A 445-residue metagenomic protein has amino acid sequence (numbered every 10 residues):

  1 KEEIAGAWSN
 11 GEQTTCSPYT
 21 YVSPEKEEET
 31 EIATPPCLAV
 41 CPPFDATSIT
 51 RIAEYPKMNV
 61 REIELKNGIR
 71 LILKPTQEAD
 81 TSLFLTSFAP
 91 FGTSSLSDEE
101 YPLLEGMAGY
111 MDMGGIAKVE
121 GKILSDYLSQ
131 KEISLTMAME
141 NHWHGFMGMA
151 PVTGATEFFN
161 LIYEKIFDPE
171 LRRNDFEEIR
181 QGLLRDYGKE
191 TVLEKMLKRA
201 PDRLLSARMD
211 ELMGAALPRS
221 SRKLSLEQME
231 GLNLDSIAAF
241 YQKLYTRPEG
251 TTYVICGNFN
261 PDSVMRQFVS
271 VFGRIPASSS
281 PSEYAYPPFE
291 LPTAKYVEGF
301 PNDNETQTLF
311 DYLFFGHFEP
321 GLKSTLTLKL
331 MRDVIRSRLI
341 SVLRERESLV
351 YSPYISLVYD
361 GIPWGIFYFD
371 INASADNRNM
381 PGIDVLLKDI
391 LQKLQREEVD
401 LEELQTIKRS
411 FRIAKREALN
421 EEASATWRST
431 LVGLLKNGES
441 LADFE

Functional and structural regions predicted by a protein language model:
K1, P18, I72-K74, A79-D168 (+5 more regions): M16 family metallopeptidases and their MPP-like homologs
K1-F91, S95, A239, T252-V254 (+4 more regions): Proteolytic maturation boundary segments
M229-N233, I237: Alpha-helical scaffold elements lining the catalytic groove of polysaccharide deacetylases
L244-T246: Edge/loop elements at the starts and ends of beta-strands within beta-rich repeat scaffolds
I335-L339: Short Ser/Thr-interspersed hydrophobic loop/turn segments at strand-loop and sheet-helix junctions that line or gate
